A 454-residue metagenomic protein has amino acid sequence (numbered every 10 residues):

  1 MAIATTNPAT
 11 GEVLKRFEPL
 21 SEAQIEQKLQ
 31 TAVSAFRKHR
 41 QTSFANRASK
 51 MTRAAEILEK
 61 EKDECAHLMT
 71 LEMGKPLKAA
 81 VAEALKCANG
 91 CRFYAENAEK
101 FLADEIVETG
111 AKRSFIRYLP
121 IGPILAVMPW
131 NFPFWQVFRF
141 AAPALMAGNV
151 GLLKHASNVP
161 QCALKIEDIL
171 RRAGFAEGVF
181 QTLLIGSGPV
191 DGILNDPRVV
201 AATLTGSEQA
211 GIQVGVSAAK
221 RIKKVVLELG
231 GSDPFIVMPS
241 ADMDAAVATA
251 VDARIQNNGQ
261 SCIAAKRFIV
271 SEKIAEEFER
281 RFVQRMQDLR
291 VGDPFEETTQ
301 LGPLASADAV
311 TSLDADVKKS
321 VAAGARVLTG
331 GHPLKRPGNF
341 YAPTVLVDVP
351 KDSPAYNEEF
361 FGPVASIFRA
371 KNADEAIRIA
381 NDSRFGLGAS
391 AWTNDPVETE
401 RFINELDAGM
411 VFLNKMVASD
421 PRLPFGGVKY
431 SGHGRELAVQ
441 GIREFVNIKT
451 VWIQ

Functional and structural regions predicted by a protein language model:
M1-F115: N-terminal Rossmann-like NAD(P)+-binding subdomain of aldehyde/semialdehyde dehydrogenases
P8, E22-I25, F44, K62 (+5 more regions): Residues at or immediately preceding the N-termini of alpha-helices
T10-R16, V199, I236, R290 (+3 more regions): Conserved C-terminal structural/oligomerization subdomain of aldehyde/semialdehyde dehydrogenase
G11, A32, R47, M69 (+10 more regions): Residue-level signal for inorganic ion chemistry
L14, Q209-P350, L413: ALDH superfamily catalytic-core signature
K15-P19, A35-Q41, A126, F235-V237 (+5 more regions): Short, well-ordered beta-strand elements within core beta-sheets of diverse protein domains
F36, R40, A55-K62, A66 (+17 more regions): Structural signal for hydrophobic packing residues in well-ordered secondary-structure cores of soluble enzyme domains
A103-A245, A370: Rossmann-like NAD(P) dinucleotide-binding subdomain of oxidoreductase/dehydrogenase enzymes
